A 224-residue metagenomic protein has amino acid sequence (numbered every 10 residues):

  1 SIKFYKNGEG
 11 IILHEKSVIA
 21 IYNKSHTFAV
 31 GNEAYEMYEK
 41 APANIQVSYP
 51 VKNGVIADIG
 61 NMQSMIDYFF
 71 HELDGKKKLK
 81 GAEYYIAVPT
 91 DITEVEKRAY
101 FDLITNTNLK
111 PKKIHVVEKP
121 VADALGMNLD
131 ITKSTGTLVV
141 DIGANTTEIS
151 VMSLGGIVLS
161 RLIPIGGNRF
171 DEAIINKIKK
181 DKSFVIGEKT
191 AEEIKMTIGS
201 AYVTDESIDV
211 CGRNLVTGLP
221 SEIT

Functional and structural regions predicted by a protein language model:
S1-I142, M152-T224: Nucleotide/phosphate-binding catalytic cleft detector across ATP-hydrolyzing and phosphate-transferring enzymes
N145: Conserved Rossmann-like nucleotide-cofactor binding loop
